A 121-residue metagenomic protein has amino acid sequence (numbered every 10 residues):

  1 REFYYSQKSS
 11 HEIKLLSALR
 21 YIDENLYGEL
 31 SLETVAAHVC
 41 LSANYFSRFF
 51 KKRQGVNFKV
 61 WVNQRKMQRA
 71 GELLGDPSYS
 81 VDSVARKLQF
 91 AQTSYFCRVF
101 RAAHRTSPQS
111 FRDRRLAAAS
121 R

Functional and structural regions predicted by a protein language model:
R1-I13, S17-R20, L41, Y45: An amphipathic alpha-helical interaction segment
L16-R20, E24, E29-E33, K52-S94 (+1 more regions): Terminal helix-turn-helix DNA-binding modules in bacterial transcription factors
H38-V39, L88-Q89, F100: Core residues of bacterial helix-turn-helix
Y45-F46, F50, Y95-F96, F100: Short hydrophobic/aromatic patch on the recognition helix
